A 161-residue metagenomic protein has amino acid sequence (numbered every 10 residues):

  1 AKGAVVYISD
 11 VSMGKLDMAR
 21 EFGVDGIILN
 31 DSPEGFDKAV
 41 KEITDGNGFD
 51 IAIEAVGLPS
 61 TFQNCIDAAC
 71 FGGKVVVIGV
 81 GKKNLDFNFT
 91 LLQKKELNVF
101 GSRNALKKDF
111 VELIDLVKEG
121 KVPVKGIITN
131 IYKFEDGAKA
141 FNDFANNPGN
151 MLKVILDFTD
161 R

Functional and structural regions predicted by a protein language model:
A1-N64: Adenosine-nucleotide cofactor-binding segment
A4, G73-K74: Glycine-centered, small-residue-biased loops immediately flanking beta-strands in adenine/cofactor-binding cores
M13, Q63-D67, K107-R161: C-terminal hydrophobic helical "lid"/dimerization subdomain of Rossmann-like NAD(P)H-dependent oxidoreductases
D37-E42, K82-N130, A138-K139: C-terminal substrate-binding/catalytic core of Rossmann-like NAD(P)-dependent dehydrogenases/reductases
A69-F71: Helix-to-beta-strand junctions that scaffold the AdoMet/dcAdoMet cofactor pocket in Class I SAM-dependent enzymes
I78-G79: Acidic carboxylate diad motif detector
